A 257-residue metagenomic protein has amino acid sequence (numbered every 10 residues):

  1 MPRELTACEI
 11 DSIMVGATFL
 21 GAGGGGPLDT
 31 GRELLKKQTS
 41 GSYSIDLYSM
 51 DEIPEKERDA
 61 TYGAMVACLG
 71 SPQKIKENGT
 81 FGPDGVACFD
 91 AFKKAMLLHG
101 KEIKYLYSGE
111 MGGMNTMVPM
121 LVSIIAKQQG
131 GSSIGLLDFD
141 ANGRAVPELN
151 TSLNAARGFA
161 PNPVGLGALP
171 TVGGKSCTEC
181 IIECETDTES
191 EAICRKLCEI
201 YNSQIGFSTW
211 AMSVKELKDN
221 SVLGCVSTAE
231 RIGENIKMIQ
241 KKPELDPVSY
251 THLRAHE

Functional and structural regions predicted by a protein language model:
E4-Q38: N-terminal phosphate-binding or glycine-rich loops at protein starts, especially the Walker A/P-loop of NTPases
P27-G31, G112-M120, R144-P147: Short glycine/serine/threonine-rich phosphate/pyrophosphate-binding segments that cradle anionic phosphate groups
I53-K101: Glycine-rich oxoanion-binding loops at beta->alpha junctions
R58-A67, L153-C194: A structural-propensity feature for long, helix-poor, extended segments
E102-G112, S133-L137: A short, small-residue-rich loop immediately preceding and capping a beta-strand
A126-N150: Short, acidic/small-residue loops that bind anionic groups at enzyme active sites
K175-N220: Conserved anion/nucleotide-ligand pocket segment
T251-E257: Conserved small/polar residues in nucleotide/adenosyl-binding loops
